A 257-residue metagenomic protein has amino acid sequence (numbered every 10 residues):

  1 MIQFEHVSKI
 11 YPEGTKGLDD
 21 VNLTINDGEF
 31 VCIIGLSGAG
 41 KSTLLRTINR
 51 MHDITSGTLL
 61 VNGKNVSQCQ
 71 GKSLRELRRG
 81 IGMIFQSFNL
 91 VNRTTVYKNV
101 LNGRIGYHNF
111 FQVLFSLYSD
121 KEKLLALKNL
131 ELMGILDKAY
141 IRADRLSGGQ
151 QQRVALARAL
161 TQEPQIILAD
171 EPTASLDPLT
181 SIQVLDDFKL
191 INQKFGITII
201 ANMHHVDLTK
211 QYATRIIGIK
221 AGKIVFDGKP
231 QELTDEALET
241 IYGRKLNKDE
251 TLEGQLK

Functional and structural regions predicted by a protein language model:
N49: Helix-to-loop junction immediately C-terminal to a conserved catalytic motif
N65, Q112-D137: Conserved ABC ATPase "signature" region
R142-L146, Q150: Conserved ABC ATPase signature
E163: Conserved catalytic motifs of ABC-family nucleotide-binding domains
I167-D170: Catalytic Walker B motif of ABC-type/P-loop ATPase nucleotide-binding domains
P178-T180: Helix N-cap at the start of a conserved alpha-helix in ABC-type nucleotide-binding domains
M203-H204: H-loop/switch region of ABC-family ATPase nucleotide-binding domains
